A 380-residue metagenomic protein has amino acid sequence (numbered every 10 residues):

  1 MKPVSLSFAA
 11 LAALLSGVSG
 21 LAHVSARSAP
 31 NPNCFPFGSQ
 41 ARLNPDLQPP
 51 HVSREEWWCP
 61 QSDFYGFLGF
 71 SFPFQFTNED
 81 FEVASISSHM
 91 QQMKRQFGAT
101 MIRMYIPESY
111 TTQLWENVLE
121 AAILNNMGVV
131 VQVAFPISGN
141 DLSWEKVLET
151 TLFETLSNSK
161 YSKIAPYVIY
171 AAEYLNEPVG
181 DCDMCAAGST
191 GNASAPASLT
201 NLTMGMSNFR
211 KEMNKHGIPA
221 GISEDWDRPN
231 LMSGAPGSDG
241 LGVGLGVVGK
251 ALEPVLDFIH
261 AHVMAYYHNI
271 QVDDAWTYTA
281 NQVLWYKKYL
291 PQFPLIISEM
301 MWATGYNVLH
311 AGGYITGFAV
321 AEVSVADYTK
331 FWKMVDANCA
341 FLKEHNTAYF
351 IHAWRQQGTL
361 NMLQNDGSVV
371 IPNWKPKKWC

Functional and structural regions predicted by a protein language model:
M1-A29: Fungal secretory targeting signals
R54-C59, Q75-K94, L114, S143-S159 (+2 more regions): Short, acidic/polar
S62-L148: N-terminal carbohydrate-binding/catalytic regions of secreted carbohydrate-active enzymes
N125, V131, Y170, N176 (+3 more regions): Aromatic- and acid-rich polysaccharide-binding/catalytic face of secreted or lumenal carbohydrate-active enzymes
T155-A197, S223: Active-site groove signature of glycoside hydrolases
F209-L241, Q292-A303, N346-Q357: Aromatic-lined carbohydrate-recognition surfaces of secreted/lumenal glycan-active proteins
M264-A311: Glycoside hydrolase catalytic-domain groove-lining segments
P294-C380: Substrate-binding cleft of secreted/luminal carbohydrate-active enzymes
